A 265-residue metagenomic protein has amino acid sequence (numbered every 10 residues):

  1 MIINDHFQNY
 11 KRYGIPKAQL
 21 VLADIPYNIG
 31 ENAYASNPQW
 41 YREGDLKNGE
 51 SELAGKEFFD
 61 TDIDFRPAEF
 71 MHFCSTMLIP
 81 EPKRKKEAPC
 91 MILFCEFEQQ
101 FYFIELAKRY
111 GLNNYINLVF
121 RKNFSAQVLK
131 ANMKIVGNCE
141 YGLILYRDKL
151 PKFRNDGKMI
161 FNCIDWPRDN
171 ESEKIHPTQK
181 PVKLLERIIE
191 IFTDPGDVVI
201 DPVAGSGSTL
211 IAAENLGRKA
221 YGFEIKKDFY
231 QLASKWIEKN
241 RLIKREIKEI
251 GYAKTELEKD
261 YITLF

Functional and structural regions predicted by a protein language model:
M1-G222, K226-Y230: Core catalytic lobe of class I
N4-N9, I250-L257: Conserved SAM/SAH-binding loop
Q19, E258-K259: Low-complexity, intrinsically disordered regions enriched in charged/polar residues
L216, I237-K239: Catalytic-site neighborhood detector that most strongly recognizes the C-terminal catalytic loop/helix of tyrosine
A233-S234: Conserved SAM-binding loop
L242: Conserved helix-turn-beta segment of the N-terminal RecA-like "Helicase ATP-binding" lobe in SF1/SF2 helicases
R245-E249: Short Lys/Arg-enriched helix C-cap and helix-to-coil transition segments that create basic nucleic-acid-contact patches
Y261-F265: Short linear clamp-binding motif
